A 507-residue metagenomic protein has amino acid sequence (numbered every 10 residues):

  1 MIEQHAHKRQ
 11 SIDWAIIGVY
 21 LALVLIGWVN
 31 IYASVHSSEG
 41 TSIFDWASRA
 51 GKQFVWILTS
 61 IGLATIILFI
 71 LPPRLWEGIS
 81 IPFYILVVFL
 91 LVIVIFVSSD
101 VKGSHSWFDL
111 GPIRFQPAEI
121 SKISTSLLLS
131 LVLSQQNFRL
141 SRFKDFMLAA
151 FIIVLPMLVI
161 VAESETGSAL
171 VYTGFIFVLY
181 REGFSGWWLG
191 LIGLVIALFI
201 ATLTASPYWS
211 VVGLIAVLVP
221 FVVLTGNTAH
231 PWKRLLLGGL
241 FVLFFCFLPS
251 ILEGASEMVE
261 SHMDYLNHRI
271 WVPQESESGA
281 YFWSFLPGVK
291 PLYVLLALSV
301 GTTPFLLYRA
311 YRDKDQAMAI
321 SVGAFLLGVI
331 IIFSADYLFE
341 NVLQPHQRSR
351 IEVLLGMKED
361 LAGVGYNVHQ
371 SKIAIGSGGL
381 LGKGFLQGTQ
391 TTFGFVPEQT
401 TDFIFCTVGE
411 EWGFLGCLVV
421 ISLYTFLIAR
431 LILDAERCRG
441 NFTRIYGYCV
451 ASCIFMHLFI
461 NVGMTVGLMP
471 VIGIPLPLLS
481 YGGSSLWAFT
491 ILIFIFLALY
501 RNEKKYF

Functional and structural regions predicted by a protein language model:
M1-E3, L236-P249, N461-F507: A juxtamembrane structural motif centered on a specific transmembrane helix
Q4-Y20, A50: N-terminal membrane topogenic signal
K8-Q10, F146, F393-V396, C438-R439: Helix-boundary and loop/linker segments of multi-pass membrane transporters
V19-L25, V29-I31, E39-A362, C406-M464 (+2 more regions): Hydrophobic alpha-helical transmembrane segments of multi-pass inner membrane proteins, especially in bacterial systems
Q116, R350-T401, W412-G416: TM-adjacent membrane-interface loops and short helices in multi-pass inner/ER membrane proteins
E165-L170, K383-G388, Q399-T401, I472 (+2 more regions): Transmembrane helix boundary and interhelical junction motifs in multipass membrane proteins
S377, N441-Y446, Y500-K505: Membrane-interacting alpha-helical segments
